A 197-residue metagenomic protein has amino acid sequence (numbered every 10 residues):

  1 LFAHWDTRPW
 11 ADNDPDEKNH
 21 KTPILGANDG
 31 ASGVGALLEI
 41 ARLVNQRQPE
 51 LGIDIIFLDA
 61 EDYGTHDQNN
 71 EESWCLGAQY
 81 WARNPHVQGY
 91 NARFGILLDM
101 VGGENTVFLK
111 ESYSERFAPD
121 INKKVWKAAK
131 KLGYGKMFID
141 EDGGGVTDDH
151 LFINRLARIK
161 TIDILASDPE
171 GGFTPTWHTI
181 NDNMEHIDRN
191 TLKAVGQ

Functional and structural regions predicted by a protein language model:
L1-P23, Q46: Soluble metallo-hydrolase cores and metallopeptidase-like ectodomains found primarily in the secretory/periplasmic
F2-H4, I56, L97, L165: A cross-family glycoside hydrolase active-site/sugar-binding cleft signature
H4-D6, A60-E61, V101, P169: Solvent-exposed coil/turn segments that connect beta secondary-structure elements in extracytoplasmic/periplasmic
R8, E39-R47, N84, Q88 (+2 more regions): Structured segments of extracytoplasmic/periplasmic soluble domains in secreted or envelope-associated proteins
P9-W10, T65, N105, P169: Conserved protein kinase catalytic core
K21-D120, D149: Acidic/histidine-rich catalytic neighborhood of metal-dependent amide-processing enzymes
F94, G103-Q197: Active-site-adjacent substrate-binding region of metalloamidase/peptidase-like peptide-processing proteins
